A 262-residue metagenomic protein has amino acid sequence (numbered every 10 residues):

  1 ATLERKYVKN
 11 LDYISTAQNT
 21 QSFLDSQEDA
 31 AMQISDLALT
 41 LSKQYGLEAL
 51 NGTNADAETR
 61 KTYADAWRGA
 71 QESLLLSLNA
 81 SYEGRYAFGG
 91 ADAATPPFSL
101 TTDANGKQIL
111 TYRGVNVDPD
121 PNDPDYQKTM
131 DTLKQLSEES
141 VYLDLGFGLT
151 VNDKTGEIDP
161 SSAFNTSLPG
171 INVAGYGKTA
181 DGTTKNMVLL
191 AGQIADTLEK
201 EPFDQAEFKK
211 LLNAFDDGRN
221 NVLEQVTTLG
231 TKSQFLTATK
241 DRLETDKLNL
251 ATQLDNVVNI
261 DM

Functional and structural regions predicted by a protein language model:
A1-A94, D196-M262: Amphipathic alpha-helical polymerization modules
S81-N221, K247: Polar, low-complexity export/assembly segments characteristic of proteins that are secreted or assemble on the cell
